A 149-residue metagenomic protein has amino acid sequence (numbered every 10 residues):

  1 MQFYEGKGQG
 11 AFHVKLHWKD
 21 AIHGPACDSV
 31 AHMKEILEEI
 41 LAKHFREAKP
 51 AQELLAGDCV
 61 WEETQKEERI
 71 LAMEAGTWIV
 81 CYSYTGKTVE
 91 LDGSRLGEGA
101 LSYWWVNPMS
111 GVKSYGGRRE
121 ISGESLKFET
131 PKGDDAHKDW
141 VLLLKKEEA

Functional and structural regions predicted by a protein language model:
M1-Y115, K132-A149: Aromatic- and carboxylate-lined catalytic core of secreted/periplasmic carbohydrate-active enzymes
R118-E120: Short beta-strand segments within Ig-like beta-sandwich modules, predominantly Fibronectin type-III
E124-L126: Short strand-edge motifs at loop-to-beta-strand transitions and within beta-strands of extracellular beta-rich domains
